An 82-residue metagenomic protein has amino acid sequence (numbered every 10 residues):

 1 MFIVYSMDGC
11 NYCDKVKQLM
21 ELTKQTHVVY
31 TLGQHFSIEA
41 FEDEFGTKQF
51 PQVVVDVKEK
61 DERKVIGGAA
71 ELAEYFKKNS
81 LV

Functional and structural regions predicted by a protein language model:
M1-I3, H27-V28, K60-R63: Short active-site oxyanion
M1-Q25: Local sequence-structure signature of Cys/Sec-based thiol-disulfide redox active-site neighborhoods
D14, Q18, E39, E74: Alpha-helical elements of the RecA-like P-loop NTPase motor core of helicases
Q25-F36: A short beta-strand-loop structural module common to alpha/beta enzyme folds
I38-F45, F76-S80: Short amphipathic alpha-helix with an adjacent loop that forms part of the alpha/beta core around
F45-V55: Structural micro-motif
V55-V82: Non-catalytic, surface beta->alpha helical segment in thiol-disulfide oxidoreductase systems
